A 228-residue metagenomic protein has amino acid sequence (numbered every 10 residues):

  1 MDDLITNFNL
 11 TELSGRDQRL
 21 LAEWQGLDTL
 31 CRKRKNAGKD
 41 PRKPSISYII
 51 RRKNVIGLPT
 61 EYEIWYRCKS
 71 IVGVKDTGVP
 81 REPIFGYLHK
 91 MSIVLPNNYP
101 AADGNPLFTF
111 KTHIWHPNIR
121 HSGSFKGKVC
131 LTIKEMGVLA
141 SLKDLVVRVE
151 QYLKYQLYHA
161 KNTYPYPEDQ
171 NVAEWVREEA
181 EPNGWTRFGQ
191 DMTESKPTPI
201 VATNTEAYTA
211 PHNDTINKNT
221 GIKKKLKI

Functional and structural regions predicted by a protein language model:
M1-L88, N98-I228: UBC/E2-like fold recognition across ubiquitin and ubiquitin-like conjugation systems, capturing catalytically active
M91: Catalytic phosphate/metal-binding cores of nucleic-acid and nucleotide-processing enzymes, i.e., regions that mediate
L95: Short beta-strand-loop-alpha-helix junction that forms the active-site gateway of nucleic-acid-processing nucleases
